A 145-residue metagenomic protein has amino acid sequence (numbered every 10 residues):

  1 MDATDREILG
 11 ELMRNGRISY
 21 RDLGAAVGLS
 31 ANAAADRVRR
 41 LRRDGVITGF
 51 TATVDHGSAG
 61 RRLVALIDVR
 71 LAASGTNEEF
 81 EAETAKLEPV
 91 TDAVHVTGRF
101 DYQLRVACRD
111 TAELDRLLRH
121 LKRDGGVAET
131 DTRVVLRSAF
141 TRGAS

Functional and structural regions predicted by a protein language model:
M1-S145: A compositional/biophysical signature of low hydrophobicity enriched in polar/charged and small residues
